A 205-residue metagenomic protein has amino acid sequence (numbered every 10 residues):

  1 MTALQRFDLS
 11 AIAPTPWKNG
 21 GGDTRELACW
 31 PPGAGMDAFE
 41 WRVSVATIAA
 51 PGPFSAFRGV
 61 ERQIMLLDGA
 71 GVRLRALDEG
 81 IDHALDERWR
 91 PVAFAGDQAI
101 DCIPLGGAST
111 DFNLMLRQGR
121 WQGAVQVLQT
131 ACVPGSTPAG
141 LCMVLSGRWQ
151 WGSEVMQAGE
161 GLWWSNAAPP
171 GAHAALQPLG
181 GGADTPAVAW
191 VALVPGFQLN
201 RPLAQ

Functional and structural regions predicted by a protein language model:
M1-Q205: Jelly-roll (double-stranded beta-helix
